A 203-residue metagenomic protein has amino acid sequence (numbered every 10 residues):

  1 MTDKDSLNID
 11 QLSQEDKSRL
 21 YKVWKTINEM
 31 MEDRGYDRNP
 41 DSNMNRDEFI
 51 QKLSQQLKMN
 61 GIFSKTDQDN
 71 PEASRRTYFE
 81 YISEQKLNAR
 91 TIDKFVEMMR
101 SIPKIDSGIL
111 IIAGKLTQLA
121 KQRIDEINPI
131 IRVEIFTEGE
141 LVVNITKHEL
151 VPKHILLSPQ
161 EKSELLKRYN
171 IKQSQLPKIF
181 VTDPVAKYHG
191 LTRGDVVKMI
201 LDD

Functional and structural regions predicted by a protein language model:
M1-D106, Q118-I131, G139-N144: Helix-rich terminal scaffold detector
N144, P152-P159, L165: Long beta-strand-rich cores associated with HINT superfamily self-processing modules
I171-D183: Short, structured beta-strand/loop micro-motifs enriched in basic residues and often containing a Trp
L201-D202: Short, surface-exposed secondary-structure boundary micro-motifs
